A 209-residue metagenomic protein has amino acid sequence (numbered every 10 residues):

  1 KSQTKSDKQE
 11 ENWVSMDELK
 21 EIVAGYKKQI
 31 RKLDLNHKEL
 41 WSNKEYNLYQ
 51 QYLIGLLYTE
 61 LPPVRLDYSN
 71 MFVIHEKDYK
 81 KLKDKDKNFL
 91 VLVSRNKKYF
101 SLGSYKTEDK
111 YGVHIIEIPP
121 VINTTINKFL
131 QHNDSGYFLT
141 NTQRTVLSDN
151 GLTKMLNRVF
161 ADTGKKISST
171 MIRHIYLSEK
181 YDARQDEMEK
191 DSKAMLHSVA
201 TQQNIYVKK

Functional and structural regions predicted by a protein language model:
K1-T4, L40-W41: N-terminal core-binding DNA-recognition domain of tyrosine recombinases/integrases
T4-K32, E108-P120, N133-S135: DNA breakage-rejoining catalytic core of tyrosine-based enzymes
M16, K20-D67: Basic, Lys/Arg- and aromatic-enriched nucleic-acid-binding interface segment
N47-Q51, L56-D84, A183-D186, M195-H197: A short, glycine-centered helix-capping/turn motif at helix boundaries that positions DNA-contacting or catalytic
M71-P120: Conserved tyrosine-mediated DNA breakage-rejoining catalytic core shared by Y-recombinases
F72, M155, V159, N204-Y206: Residues in the recognition helix of alpha-helical DNA-binding motifs
Y111-I172, Y176, Y181: Active-site/catalytic core of tyrosine-dependent DNA strand-transfer enzymes
K165-K166, R184-V207: Short, polar N-cap/turn motifs at the start of nucleic acid-interacting alpha helices
